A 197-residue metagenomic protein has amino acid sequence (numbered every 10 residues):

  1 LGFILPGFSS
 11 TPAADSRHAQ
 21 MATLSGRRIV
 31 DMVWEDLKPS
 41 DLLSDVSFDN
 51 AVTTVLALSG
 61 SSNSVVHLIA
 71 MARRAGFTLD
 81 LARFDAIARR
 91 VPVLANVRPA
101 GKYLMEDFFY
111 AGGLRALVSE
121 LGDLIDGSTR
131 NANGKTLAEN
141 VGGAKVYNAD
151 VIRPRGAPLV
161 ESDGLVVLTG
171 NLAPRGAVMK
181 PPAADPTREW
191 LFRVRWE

Functional and structural regions predicted by a protein language model:
L1-E197: Catalytic or ion-coupling anion/metal-binding cores of large enzyme and transporter domains
